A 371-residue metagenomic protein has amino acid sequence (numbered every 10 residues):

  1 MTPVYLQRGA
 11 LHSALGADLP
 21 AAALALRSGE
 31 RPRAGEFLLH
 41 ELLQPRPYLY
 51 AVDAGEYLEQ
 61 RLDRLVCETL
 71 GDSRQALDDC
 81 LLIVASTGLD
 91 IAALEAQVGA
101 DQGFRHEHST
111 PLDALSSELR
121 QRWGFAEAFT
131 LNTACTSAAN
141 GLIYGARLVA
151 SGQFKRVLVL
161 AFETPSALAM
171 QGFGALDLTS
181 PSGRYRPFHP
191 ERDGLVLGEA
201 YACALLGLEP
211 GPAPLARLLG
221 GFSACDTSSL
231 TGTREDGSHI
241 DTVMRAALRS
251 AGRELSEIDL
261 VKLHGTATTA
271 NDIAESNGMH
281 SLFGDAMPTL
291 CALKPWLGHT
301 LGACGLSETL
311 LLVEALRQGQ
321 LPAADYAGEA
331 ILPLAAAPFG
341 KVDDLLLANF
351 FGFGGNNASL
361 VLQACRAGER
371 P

Functional and structural regions predicted by a protein language model:
M1-A128, A150, S166, G172-V196 (+2 more regions): Conserved "HGTGT" condensation-loop signature of ketosynthase/thiolase-family condensing enzymes that catalyze
T133-C135, A161, G207, G220-F222: Short, structured patches in soluble enzyme cores that scaffold and shape functional sites
A138: Short conserved active-site loop signatures built around small residues
L142, A146: Short, conserved alpha-helix that lines the donor NDP-sugar binding/gating region of sugar-transfer enzymes
K155-R156, A161-S166: Glycine-rich anion/phosphate-binding loop at the beta-strand->alpha-helix junction
